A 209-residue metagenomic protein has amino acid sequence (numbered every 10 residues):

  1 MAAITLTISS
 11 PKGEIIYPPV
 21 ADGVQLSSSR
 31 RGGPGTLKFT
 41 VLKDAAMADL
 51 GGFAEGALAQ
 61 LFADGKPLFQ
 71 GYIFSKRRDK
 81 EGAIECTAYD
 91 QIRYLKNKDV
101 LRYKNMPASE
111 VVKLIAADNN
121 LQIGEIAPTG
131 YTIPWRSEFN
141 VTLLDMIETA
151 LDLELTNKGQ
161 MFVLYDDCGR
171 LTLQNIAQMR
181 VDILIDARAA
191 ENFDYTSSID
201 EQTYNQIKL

Functional and structural regions predicted by a protein language model:
M1-K98, D186-T196: Assembly/oligomerization scaffold segments
A2-T7, E148, Q160-L209: Acidic, small/polar-enriched beta strand-loop surface segments
A45, T149-L155: Short regulatory "switch" loops immediately downstream of catalytic or recognition motifs within protein catalytic
G52-A54, L155-K158, D200-Q202: Short solvent-exposed loop/turn micro-motifs enriched in small/polar/acidic residues
G82-I84, W135, G169: Generic beta-strand structural signal
R93-L114, E125-T149: Short acidic/polar beta-strand-loop edge motifs in secreted extracellular and Gram-negative envelope-associated
V112-G124, T203-L209: A structural motif
N120-P128, E154-G169: Short, well-structured beta-strand/strand-turn elements
